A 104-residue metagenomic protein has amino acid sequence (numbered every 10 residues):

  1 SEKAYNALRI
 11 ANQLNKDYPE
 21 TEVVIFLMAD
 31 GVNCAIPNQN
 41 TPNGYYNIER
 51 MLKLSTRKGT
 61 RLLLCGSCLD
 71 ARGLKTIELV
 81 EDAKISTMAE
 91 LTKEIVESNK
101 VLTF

Functional and structural regions predicted by a protein language model:
S1-A7, A35-N40: Short, glycine-rich nucleotide/cofactor-binding loops
A4-Y18, I25: Histidine-anchored nucleotide/phosphate-binding helix
A11, V23-A29, L62-G66: Short internal beta-strands
P19, I25, C34-N38: Primarily the HKD phosphodiesterase
G31-A35, D70-R72: Short, active-site-adjacent cap segments at secondary-structure transitions
N38-N43, L79-E81: Short glycine-enriched, charge-decorated loop/helix-capping segments at active-site entrances that position
T41-D70: A glycine-rich helix N-cap at a beta->alpha junction
A71-F104: C-terminal structural segments of small proteins and small subunits
